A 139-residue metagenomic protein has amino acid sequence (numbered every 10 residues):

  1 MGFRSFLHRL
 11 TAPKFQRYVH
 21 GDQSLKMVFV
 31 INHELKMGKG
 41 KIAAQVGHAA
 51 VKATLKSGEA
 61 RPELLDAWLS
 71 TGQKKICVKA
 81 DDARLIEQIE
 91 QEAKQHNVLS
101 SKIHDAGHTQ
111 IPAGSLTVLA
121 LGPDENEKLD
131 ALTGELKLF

Functional and structural regions predicted by a protein language model:
M1-M37: Intrinsic disorder/low-complexity detector
G2-L7, F29-V30, L69-D81, K94-F139: Short basic, glycine-rich beta-strand/loop surfaces that mediate nucleic-acid
K14, K56-L64, V98-A106: Short amphipathic beta-strand starts and helix->beta connectors
D22-V28, N32-A60: Glycine- and Gly-Pro-enriched alpha-helical subdomains that act as flexible, kink-prone "lid/hinge" or packing modules
K41, Q45, D81-R84, E127: Conserved active-site and cofactor/substrate-binding residues in soluble primary-metabolism enzymes
G47, K52-A83, Q95: Compact, glycine-rich, soluble single-domain proteins
R84-E92: Short amphipathic alpha-helices within nucleic acid-binding modules
